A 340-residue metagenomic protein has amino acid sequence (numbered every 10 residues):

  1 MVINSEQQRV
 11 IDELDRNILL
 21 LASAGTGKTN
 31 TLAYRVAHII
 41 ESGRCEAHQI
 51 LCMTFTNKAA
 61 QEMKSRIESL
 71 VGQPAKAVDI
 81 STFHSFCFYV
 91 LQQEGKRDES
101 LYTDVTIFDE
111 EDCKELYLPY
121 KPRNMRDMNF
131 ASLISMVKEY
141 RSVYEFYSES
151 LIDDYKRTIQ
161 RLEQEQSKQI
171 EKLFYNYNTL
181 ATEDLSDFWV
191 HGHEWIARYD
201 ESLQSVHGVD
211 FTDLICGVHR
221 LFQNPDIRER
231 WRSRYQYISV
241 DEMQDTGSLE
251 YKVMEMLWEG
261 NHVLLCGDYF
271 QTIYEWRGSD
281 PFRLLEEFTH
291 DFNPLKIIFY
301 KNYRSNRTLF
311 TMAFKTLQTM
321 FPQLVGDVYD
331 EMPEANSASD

Functional and structural regions predicted by a protein language model:
M1-E99, E229, T311-F314: P-loop NTPase Walker
M1-L21, N30-T31, Q49-L51, M128-S239 (+2 more regions): Accessory N-terminal region flanking or inserted into the helicase ATPase core in nucleic-acid motor proteins
M1-N4, Q8-A24, H48, S100-T106 (+2 more regions): Inter-lobe coupling/hinge region of RecA-like P-loop helicase motors
Y34-H38, G217, M256: Active-site signature of alpha/beta-hydrolase-fold catalytic machinery across serine- and Asp/Cys-nucleophile hydrolases
C45-N57, V78-I80, D241, C266 (+2 more regions): Conserved RecA-like ASCE P-loop NTPase motor core of nucleic-acid helicases/translocases
F83, F88, E94-E145: Conserved ATP-dependent motor core of P-loop NTPases, especially the RecA-like helicase ATPase domain
L249-D340: Conserved RecA-like helicase ATPase core segment that couples NTP binding/hydrolysis to strand translocation
